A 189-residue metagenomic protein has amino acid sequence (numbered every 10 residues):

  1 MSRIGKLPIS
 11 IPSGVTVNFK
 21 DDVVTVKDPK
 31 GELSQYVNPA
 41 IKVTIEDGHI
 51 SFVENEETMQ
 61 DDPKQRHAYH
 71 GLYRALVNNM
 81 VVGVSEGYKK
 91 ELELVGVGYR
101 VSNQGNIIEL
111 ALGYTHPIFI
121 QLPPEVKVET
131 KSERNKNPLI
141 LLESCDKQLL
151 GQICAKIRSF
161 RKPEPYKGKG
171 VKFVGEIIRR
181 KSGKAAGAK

Functional and structural regions predicted by a protein language model:
S2-T58, D62-V82, E86-A155, S159 (+1 more regions): N-terminal intrinsically disordered, cationic/polar leader segments that include organellar targeting peptides
